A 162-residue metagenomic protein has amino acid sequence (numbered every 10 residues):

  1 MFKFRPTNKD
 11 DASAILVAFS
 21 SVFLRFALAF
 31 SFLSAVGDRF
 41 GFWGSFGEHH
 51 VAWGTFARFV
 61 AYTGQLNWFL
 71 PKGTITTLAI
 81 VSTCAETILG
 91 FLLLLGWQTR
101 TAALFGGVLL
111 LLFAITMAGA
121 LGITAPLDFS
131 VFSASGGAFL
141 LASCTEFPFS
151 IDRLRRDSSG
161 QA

Functional and structural regions predicted by a protein language model:
M1-R58, Q65-W68, K72-I88, L95-A162: Extended, low-polarity transmembrane helix blocks
